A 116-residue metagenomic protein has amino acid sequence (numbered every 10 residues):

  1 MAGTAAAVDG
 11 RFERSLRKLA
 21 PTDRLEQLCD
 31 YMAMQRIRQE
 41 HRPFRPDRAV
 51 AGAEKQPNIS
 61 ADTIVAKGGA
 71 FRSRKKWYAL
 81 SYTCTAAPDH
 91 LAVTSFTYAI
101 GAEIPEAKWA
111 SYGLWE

Functional and structural regions predicted by a protein language model:
M1-E116: Mitochondrial intermembrane space
